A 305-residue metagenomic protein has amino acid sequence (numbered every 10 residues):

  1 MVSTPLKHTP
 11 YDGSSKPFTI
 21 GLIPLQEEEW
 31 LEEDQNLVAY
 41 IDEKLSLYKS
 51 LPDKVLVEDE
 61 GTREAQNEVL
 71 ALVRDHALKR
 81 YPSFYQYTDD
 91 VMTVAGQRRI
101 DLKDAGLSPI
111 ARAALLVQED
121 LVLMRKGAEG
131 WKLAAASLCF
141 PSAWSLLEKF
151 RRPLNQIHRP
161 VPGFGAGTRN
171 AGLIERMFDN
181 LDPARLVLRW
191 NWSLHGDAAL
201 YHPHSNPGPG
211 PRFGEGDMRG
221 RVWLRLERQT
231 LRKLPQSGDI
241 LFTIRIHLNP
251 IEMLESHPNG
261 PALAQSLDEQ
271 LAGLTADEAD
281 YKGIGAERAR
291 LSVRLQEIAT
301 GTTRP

Functional and structural regions predicted by a protein language model:
M1-P305: Extended, well-ordered protein cores
